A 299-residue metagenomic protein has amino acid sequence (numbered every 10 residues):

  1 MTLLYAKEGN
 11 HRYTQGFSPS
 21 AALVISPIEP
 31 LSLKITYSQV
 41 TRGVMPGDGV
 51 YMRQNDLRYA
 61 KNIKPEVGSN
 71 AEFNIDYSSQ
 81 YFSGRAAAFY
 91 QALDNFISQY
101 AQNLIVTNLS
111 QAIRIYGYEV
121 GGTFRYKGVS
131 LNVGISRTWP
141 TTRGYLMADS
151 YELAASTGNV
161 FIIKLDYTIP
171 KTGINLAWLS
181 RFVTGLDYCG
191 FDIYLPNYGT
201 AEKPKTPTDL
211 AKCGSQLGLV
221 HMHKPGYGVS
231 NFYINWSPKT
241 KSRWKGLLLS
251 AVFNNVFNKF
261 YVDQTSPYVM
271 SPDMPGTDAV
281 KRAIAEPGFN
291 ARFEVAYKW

Functional and structural regions predicted by a protein language model:
M1-I28, G134: Signature of Gram-negative outer-membrane beta-barrel scaffolds
M1-K7, Y13-T14, P46-Q54, Y59 (+5 more regions): Outer-membrane beta-barrel translocator domains and adjoining extracellular loop/strand segments of Gram-negative
M1-Y5, L33-Q39, Q54, I75 (+5 more regions): Transmembrane beta-barrel strands of outer-membrane/channel proteins
R12, S18, I25-S32, Q39-D94 (+3 more regions): Outer-membrane beta-barrel signature, preferentially recognizing the C-terminal barrel domain of Gram-negative
A21-P27, F73-Y77, V120-F124, I163-Y167 (+4 more regions): Residues on the lipid-exposed face of transmembrane beta-strands in outer-membrane beta-barrel proteins
T41, F182-F191, P196-N197, W236-W299: C-terminal beta-signal and adjacent terminal beta-strands/loops of Gram-negative outer-membrane beta-barrel proteins
D56, T142, S156-S242, V262-S266: C-terminal beta-barrel architecture of Gram-negative outer-membrane proteins
Y81, A88-L93, N108-L195, A296-K298: Gram-negative outer-membrane beta-barrel transporters
